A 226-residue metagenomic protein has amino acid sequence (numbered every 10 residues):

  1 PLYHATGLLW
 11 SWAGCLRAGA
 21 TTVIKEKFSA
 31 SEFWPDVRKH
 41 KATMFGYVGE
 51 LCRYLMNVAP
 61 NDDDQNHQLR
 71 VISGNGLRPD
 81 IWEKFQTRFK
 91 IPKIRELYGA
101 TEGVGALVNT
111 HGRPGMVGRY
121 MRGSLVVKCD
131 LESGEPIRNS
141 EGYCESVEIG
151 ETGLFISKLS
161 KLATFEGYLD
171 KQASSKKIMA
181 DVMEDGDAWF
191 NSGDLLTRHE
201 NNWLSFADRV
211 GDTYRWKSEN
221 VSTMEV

Functional and structural regions predicted by a protein language model:
Y3-T43: Conserved AMP-binding/adenylation subdomain of ANL enzymes
S11-W12, F33, W82, S192 (+1 more regions): Short, hydrophobic alpha-helical packing/hinge segments within bilobed ligand-binding/sensory domains
R17-A20, W34-P35, K39-V48, M56-D130 (+2 more regions): Gly/Ser/Thr-rich phosphate-binding loop
S29, L51-C52: Alpha-helix capping/helix-boundary segments
C52-R53, R78-W82, H199, T223: Short, well-ordered alpha-helical microsegments
G123-L159: Glycine-rich phosphate/pyrophosphate-binding loop and adjacent beta-alpha nucleotide/cofactor-binding cores
E145-M224: Conserved ATP-binding/catalytic segment of the ANL
